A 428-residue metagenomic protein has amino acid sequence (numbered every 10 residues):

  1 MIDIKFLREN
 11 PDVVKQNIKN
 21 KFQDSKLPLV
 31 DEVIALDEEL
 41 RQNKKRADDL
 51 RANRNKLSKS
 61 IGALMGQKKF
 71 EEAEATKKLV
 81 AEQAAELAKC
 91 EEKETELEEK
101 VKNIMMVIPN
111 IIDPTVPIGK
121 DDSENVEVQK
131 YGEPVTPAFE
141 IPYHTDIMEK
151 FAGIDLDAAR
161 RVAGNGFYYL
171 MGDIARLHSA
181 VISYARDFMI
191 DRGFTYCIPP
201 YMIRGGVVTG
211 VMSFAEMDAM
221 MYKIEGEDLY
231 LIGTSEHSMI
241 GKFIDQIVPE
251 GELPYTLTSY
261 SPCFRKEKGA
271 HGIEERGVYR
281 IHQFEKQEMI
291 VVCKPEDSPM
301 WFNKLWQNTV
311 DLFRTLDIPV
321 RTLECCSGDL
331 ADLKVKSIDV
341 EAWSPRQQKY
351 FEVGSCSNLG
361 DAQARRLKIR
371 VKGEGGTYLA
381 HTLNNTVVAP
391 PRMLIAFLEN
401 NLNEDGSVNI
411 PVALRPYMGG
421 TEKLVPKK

Functional and structural regions predicted by a protein language model:
M1-P134, E149, G153: N-terminal alpha-helical targeting/anchoring segments
L27, K130-K428: TRNA-recognition modules of translation machinery and tRNA-sensing kinases, especially anticodon-binding
